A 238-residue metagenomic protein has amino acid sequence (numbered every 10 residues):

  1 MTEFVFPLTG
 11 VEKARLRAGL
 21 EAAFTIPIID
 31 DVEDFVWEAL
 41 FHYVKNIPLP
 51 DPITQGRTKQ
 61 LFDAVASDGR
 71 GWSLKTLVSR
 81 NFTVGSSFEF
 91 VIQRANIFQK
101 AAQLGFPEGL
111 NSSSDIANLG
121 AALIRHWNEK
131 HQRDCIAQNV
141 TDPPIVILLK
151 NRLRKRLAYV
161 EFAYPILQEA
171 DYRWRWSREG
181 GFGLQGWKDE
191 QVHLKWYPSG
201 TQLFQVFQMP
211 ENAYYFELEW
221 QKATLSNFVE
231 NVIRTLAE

Functional and structural regions predicted by a protein language model:
M1-Q60, T76-E238: Nucleic-acid endonuclease domains
T58-G71: Short acidic loop-to-beta-strand element that houses the catalytic metal-binding Asp/Glu of nuclease active sites
